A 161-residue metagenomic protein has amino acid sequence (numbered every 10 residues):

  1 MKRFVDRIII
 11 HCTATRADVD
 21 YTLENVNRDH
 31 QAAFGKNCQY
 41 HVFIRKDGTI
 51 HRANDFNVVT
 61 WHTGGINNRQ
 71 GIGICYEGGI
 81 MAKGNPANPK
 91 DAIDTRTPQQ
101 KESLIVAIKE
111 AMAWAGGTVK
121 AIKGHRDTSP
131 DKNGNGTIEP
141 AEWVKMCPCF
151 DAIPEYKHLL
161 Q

Functional and structural regions predicted by a protein language model:
M1-I9, T13, Q70, G79-Q161: Basic/polar, cationic surfaces and motifs that engage anionic cell-wall and phosphate/carboxylate ligands
M1-V58: Short, conserved "active-site rim" segments that organize catalytic pockets and cofactor/ligand binding
Y21, W61-R69: A short, polar/proline- and glycine-enriched secondary-structure boundary/capping micro-motif
R52-G64, D131-P140: Charged, often glycine-rich, active-site loop that binds/positions anionic groups
